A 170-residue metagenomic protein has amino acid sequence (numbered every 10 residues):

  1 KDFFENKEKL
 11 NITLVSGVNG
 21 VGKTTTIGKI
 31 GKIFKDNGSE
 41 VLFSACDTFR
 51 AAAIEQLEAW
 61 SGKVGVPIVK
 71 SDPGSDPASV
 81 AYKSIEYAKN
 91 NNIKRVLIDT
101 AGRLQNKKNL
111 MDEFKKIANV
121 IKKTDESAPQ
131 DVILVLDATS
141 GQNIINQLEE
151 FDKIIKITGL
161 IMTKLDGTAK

Functional and structural regions predicted by a protein language model:
D2-K170: P-loop/Walker A NTP-binding module and the surrounding RecA-like catalytic core of P-loop NTPases
